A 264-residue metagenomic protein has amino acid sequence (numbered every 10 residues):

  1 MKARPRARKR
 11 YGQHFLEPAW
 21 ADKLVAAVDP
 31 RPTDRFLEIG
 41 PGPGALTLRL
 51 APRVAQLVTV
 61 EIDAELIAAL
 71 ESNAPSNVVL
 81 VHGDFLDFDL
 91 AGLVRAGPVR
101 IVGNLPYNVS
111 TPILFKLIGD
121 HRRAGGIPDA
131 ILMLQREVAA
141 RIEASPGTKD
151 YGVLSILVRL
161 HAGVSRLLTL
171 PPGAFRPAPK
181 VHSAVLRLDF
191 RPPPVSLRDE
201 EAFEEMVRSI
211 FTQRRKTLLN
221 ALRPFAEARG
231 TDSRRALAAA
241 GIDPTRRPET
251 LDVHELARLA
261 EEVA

Functional and structural regions predicted by a protein language model:
M1-S209, A238, E249, R258-E261: Catalytic cores of RNA-modifying enzymes
F190, V207-A264: C-terminal lobe and adjacent flexible extensions of AdoMet/dcAdoMet transferase-like proteins
